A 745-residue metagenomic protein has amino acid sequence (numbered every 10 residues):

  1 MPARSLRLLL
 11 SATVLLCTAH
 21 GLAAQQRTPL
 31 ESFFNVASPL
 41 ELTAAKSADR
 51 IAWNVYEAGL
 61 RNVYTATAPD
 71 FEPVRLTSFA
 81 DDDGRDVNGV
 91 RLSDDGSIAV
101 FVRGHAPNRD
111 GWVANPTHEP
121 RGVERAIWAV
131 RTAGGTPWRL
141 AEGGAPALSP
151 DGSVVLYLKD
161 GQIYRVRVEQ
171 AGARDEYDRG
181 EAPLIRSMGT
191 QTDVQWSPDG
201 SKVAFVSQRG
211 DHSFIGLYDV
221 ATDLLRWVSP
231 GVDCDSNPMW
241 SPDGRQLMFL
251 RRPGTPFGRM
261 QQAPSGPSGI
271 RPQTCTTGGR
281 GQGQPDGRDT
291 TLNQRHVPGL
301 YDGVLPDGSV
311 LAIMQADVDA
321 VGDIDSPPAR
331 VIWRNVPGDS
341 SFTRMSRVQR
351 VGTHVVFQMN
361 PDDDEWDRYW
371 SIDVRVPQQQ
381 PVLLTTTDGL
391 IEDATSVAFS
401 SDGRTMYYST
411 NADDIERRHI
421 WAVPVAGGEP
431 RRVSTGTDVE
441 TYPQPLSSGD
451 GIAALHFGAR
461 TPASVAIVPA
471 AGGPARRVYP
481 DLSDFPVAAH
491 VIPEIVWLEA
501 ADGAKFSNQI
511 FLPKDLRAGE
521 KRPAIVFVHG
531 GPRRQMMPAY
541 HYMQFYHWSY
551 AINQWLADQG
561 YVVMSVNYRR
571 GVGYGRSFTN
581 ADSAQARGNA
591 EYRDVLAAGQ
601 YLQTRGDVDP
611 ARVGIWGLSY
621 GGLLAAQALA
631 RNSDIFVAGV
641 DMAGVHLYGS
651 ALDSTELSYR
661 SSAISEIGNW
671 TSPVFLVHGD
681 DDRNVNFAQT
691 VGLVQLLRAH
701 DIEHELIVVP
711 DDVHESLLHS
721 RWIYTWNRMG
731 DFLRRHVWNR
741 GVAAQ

Functional and structural regions predicted by a protein language model:
L9-A19: Bacterial N-terminal signal peptides
E31-Y64: Beta-strand-rich domains and repeat architectures in extracellular enzymes and scaffolds, especially beta-propellers
K46-S47, D94-D95, P150-D151, P198-D199 (+4 more regions): Residue-level detector of Asp-centered blade-edge/turn motifs that repeat once per structural unit in beta-propeller
I51, A99, V155, G200-V203 (+4 more regions): Hydrophobic beta-strand positions that form the internal "hydrophobic ladder" of WD40/Gbeta-like beta-propeller blades
N54-Y64, F79-D86, V102-W128, P137-E142 (+13 more regions): A flexible loop/linker signature enriched in serine peptidases of the S9 family
T67-F71, R131-G135, V168-A171, D219-D223 (+4 more regions): Short loop/turn segments that connect beta-strands within beta-propeller blades
L250, P256, Q284, S309 (+3 more regions): Serine-hydrolase catalytic core recognition
